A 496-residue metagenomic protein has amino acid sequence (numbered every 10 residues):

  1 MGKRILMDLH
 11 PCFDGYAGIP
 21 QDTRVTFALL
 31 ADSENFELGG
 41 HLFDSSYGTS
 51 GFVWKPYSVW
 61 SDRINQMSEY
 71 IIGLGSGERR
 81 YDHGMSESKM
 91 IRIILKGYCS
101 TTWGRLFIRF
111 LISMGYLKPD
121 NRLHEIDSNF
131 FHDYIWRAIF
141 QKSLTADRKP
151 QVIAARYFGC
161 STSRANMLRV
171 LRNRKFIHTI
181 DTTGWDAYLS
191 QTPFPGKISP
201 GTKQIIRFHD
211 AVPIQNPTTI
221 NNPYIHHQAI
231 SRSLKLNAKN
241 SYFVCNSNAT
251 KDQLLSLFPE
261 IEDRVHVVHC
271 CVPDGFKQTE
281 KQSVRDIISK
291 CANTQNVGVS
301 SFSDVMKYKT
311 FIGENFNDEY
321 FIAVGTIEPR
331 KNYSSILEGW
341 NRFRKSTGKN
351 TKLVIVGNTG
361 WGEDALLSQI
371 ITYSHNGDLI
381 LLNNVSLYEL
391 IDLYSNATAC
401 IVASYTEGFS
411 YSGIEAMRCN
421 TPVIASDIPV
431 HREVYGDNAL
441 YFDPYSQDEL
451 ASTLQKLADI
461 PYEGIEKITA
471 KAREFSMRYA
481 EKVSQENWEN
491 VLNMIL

Functional and structural regions predicted by a protein language model:
M1-L496: Carbohydrate transferase catalytic cores enriched for Leloir-type hexosyltransferases
